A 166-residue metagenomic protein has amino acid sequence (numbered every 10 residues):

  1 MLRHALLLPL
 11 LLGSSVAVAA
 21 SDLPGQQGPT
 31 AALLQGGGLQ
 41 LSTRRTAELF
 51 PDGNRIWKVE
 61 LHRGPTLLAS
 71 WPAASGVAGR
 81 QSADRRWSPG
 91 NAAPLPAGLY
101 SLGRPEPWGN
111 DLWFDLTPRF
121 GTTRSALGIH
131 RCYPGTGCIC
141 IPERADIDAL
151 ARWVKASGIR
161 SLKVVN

Functional and structural regions predicted by a protein language model:
H4-A5, P89: Hydrophobic alpha-helical context, especially transmembrane and signal-peptide helices
A5-S15: Bacterial N-terminal signal peptides
L12-G13, R131, C140: Generic detector of well-ordered secondary structure
A19-Y133, D148-R160, V165-N166: Cell wall/extracellular polymer interaction/catalysis modules
G135-E143, I147: Active-site nucleophilic cysteine motif
